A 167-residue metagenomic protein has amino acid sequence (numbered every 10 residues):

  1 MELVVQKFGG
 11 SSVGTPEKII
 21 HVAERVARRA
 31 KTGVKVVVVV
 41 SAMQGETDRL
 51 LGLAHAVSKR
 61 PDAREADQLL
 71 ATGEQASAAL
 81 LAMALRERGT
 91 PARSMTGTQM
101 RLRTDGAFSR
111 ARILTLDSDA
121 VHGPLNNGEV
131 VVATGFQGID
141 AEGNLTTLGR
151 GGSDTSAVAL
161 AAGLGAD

Functional and structural regions predicted by a protein language model:
M1-D167: Nucleotide/pyrophosphate-binding catalytic subdomain
